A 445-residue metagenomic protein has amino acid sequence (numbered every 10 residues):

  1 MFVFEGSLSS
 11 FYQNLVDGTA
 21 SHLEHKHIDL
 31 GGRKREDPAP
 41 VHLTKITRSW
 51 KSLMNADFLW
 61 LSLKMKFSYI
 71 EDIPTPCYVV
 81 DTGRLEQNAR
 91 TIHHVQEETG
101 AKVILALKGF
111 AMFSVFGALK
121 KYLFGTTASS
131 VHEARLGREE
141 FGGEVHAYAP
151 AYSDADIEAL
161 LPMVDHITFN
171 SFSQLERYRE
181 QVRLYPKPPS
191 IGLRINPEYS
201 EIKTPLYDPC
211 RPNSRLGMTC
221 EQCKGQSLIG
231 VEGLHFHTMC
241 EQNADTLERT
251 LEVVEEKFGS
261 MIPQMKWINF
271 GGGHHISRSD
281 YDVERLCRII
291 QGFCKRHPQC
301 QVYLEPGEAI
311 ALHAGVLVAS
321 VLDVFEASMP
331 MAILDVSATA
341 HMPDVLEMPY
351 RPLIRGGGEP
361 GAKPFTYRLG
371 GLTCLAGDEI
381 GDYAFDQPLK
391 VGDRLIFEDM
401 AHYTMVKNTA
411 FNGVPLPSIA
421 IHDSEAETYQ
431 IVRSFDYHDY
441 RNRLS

Functional and structural regions predicted by a protein language model:
G6, Q13-G18, L23-L30, D37-P38 (+2 more regions): Alpha-helix boundary/capping motif
K66-G142, A151-Y152, S337, F385-V391 (+2 more regions): N-terminal capping/small domains of soluble enzymes
L85, K108, G137, L193 (+5 more regions): Conserved, mostly hydrophobic/aromatic
A101-W267, Y281, I289-G292: Active-site-proximal beta-alpha core segment in soluble small-molecule metabolic enzymes
T238-M239, I268-S277, P306-E308: Glycine-rich beta-strand-to-loop/alpha-helix junction loops that act as flexible
I289, Y303-S445: Charged (often Lys/Glu-rich) extended helix/loop segments that serve as interaction or gating elements
